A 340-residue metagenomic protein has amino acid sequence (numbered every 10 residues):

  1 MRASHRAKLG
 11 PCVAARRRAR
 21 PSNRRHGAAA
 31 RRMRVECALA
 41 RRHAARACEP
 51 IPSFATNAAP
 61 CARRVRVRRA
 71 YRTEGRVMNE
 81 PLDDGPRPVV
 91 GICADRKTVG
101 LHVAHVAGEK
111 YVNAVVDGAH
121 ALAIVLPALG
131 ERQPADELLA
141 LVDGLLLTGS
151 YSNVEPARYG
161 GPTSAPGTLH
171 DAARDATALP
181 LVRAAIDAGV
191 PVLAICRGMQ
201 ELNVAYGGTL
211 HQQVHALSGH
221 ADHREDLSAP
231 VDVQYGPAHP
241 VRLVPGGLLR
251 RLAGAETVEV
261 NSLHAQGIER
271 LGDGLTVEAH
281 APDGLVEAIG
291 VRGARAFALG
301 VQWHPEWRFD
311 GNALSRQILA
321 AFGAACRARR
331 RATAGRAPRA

Functional and structural regions predicted by a protein language model:
M1-R72: Compositionally biased, low-complexity flexible segments
R68-L193, N203-H211, H215-E259, A265 (+2 more regions): N-terminal beta1-alpha1 cap of cysteine-dependent amidohydrolase-like domains
C196: Conserved G/P- and acidic residue-centered "switch" motifs that form tight phosphate/ATP-binding loops in soluble
M199-E201: Hydrophobic, aromatic-enriched interface-forming segments
L299-W303: Active-site-proximal beta-strand elements of phosphoester/diester hydrolases
